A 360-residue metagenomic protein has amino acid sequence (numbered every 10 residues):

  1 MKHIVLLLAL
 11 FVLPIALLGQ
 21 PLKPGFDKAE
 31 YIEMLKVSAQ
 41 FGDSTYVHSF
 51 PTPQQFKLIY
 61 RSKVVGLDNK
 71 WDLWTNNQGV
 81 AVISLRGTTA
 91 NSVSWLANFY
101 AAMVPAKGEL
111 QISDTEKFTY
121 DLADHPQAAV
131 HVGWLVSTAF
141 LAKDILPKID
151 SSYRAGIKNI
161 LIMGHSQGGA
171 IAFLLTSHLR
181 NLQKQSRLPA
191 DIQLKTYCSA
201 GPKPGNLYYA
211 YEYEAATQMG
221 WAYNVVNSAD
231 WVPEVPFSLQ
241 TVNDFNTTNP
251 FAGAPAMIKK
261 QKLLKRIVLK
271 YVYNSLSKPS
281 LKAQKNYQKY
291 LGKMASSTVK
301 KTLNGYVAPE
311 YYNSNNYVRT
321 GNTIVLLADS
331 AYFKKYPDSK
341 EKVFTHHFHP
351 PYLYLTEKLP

Functional and structural regions predicted by a protein language model:
M1-P24: Bacterial Sec-dependent N-terminal signal peptides
Q20-V80, R86-T88: N-terminal low-complexity, Ser/Thr- and acidic-residue-enriched intrinsically disordered segments
L22, K143-N159, N181-P360: Serine hydrolase/lipase
I59-N159, R187, Q193, M219: A conserved cap/lid and substrate-binding interface adjacent to the catalytic center of lipid-processing enzymes
G87-T89, S166, A200: A mature extracytoplasmic/lumenal domain signature
A97-Y100, M163-G164, L182: Extended, low-charge, aliphatic-rich alpha-helical segments
G164-G168, A172: Gly/Ala-rich beta-loop-alpha elbow adjacent to hydrolase catalytic centers
L174-H178: Active-site signature of alpha/beta-hydrolase-fold catalytic machinery across serine- and Asp/Cys-nucleophile hydrolases
